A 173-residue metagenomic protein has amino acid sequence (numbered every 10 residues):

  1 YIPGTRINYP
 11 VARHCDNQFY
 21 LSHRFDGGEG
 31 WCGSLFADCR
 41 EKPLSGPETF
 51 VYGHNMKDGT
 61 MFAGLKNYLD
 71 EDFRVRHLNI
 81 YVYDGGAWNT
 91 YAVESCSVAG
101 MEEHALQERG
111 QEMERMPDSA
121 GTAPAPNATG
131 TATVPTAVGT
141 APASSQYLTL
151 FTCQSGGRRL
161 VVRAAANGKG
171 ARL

Functional and structural regions predicted by a protein language model:
Y1-L173: Solvent-exposed, non-transmembrane regions of membrane-associated and secreted proteins
